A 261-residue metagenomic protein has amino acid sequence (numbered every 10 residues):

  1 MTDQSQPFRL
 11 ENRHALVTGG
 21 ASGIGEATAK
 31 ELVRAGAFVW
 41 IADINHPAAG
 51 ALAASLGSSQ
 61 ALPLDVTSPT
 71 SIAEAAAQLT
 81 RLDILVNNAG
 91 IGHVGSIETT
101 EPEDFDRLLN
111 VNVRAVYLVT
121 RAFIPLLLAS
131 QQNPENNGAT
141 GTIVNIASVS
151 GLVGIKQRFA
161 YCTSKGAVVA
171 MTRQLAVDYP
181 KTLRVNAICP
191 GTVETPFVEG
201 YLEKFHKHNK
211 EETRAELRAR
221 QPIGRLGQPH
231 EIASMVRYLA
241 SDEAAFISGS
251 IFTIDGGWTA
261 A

Functional and structural regions predicted by a protein language model:
T2-P7, V153, R237, I247-A261: Short C-terminal tail/terminal secondary-structure segment of NAD(P)H-dependent dehydrogenase/reductase domains
V86, P180-R184, I247-G249: Short, small/polar-rich loop/turn modules that mediate ligand/substrate recognition or access, typified
S96-I97, E101-L109, L217: Substrate-binding pocket helix/loop in short-chain dehydrogenase/reductase
T100, G154-C162, Q174, Y201: Active-site loop-to-helix junction immediately N-terminal to the catalytic Tyr of the SDR YXXXK motif in Rossmann-fold
T120, S164, T172: Active-site helix of classical SDR
P125, A176-K181, A245: Alpha-helical segment proximal to the catalytic Tyr-Lys
S148: Residue(s) in the substrate-gating loop at a strand-loop-helix junction that position the organic substrate next
